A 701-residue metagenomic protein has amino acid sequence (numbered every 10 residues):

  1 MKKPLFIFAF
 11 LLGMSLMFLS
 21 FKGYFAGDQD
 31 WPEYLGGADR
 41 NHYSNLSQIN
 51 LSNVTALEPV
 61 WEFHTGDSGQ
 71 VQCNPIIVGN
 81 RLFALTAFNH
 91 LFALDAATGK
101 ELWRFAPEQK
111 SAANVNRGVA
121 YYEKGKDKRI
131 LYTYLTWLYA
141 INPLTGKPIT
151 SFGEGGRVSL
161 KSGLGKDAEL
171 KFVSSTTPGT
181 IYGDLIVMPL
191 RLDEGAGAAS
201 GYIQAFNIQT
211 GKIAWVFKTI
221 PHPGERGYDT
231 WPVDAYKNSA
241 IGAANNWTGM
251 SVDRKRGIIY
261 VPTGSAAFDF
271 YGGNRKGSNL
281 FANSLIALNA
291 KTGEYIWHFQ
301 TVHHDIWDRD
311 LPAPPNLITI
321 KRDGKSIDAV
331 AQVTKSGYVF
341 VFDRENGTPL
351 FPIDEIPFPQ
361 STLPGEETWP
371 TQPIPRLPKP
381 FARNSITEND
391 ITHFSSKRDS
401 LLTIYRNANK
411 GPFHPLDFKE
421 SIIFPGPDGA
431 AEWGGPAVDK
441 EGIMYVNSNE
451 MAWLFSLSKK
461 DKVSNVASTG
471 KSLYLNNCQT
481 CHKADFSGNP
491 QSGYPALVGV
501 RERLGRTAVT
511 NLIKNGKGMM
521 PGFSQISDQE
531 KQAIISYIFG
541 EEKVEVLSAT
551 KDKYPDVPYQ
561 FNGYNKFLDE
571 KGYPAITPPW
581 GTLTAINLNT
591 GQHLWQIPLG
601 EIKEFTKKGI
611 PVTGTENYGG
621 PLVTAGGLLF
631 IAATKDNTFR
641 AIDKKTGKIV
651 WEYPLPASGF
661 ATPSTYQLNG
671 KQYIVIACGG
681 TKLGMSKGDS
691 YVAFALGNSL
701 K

Functional and structural regions predicted by a protein language model:
G13-Q29: Bacterial Sec-dependent signal peptides at the C-terminal "C-region" and cleavage site
W31-L35, Q70-F88, A112-L138, K171-G197 (+10 more regions): Repeat-blade elements of multi-bladed beta-propeller folds
G37-G125, R129-K161: N-terminal cofactor/phosphate-binding cores enriched in small/glycine residues, especially glycine-rich loops such as
F63-N74, R104-G125, E154-P178, K218-G249 (+9 more regions): Extracytoplasmic beta-rich repeat domains
G146, S200-I213, S278-G293, E345-N346 (+2 more regions): Beta-propeller blade signature
S174, I258, K462-S468, S472-V546 (+2 more regions): Extracytoplasmic electron-transfer domains, predominantly the class I c-type cytochrome c fold
N316-L363, A693-L696: Phosphate/diphosphate-binding loops
S336, N489, P495, G499 (+2 more regions): C-terminal structured "cap/appendage" subdomains that terminate the fold
